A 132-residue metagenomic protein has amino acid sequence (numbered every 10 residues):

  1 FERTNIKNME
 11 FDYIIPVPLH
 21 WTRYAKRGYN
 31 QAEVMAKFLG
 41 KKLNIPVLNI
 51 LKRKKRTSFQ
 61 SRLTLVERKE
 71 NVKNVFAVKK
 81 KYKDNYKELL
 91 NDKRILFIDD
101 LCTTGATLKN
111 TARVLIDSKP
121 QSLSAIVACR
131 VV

Functional and structural regions predicted by a protein language model:
F1-F97, A106-V132: Conserved PRPP/pyrophosphate-binding segment of the phosphoribosyltransferase/PRPP-pathway fold
D100: Active-site glycine-centered loops adjacent to acidic/histidine catalytic or metal-binding residues that shape
